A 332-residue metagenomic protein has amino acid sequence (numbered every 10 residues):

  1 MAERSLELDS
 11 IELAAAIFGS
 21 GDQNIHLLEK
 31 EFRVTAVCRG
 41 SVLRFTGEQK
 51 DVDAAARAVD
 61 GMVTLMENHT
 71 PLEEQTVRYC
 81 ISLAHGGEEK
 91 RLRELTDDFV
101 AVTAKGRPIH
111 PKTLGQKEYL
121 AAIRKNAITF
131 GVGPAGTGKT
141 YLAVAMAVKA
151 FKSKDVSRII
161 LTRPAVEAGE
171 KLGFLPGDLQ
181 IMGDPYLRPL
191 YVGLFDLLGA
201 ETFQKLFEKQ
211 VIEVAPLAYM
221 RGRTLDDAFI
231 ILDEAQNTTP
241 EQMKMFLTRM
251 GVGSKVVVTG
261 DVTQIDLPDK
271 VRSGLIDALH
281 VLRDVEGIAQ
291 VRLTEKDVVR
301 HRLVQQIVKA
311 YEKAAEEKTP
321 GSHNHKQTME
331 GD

Functional and structural regions predicted by a protein language model:
M1-A16: Short glycine-/aliphatic-rich beta-strand segments at the starts of folded cytosolic domains
A2, L6, T70, E88-L95 (+2 more regions): Intrinsically disordered, low-complexity mixed-charge segments
L13-K30: Short amphipathic alpha-helix segments
H26, F32-T35, S41: Compact, well-ordered interaction domains used in eukaryotic information-processing assemblies
V37-T96: Interdomain "pre-motor" coupling segment immediately N-terminal to P-loop NTPase/helicase cores
V42, A104-Q116, A122-T137, Y141-L232 (+1 more regions): Conserved helicase motor core of SF1/SF2 NTP-dependent helicases
R78-K112, K117, R124: Proteins enriched for Cys/Gly/acidic motifs involved in redox and nucleic-acid/cofactor modification
